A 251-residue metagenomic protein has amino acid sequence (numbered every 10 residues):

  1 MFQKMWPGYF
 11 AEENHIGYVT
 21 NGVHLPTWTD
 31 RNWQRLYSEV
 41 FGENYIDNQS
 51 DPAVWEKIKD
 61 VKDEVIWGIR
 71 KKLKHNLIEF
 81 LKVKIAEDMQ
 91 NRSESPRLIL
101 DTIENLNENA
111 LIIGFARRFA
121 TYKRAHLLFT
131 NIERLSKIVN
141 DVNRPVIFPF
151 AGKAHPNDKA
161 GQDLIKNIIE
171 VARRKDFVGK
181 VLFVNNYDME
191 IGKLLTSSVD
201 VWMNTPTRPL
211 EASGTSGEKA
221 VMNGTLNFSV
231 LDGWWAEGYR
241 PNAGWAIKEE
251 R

Functional and structural regions predicted by a protein language model:
M1-R251: Catalytic cores of carbohydrate-active enzymes across secretory and cytosolic contexts
